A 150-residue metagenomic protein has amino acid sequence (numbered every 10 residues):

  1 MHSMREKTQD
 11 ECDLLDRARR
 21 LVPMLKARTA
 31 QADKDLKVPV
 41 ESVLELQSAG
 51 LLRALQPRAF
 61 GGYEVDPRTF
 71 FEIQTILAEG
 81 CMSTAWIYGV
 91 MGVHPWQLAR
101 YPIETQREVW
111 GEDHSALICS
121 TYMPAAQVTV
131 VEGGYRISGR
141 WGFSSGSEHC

Functional and structural regions predicted by a protein language model:
H2-Q56, G62-E72: Alpha-helical interface subdomain recognition
V40-S48, L52-C150: Glycine-rich flavin
